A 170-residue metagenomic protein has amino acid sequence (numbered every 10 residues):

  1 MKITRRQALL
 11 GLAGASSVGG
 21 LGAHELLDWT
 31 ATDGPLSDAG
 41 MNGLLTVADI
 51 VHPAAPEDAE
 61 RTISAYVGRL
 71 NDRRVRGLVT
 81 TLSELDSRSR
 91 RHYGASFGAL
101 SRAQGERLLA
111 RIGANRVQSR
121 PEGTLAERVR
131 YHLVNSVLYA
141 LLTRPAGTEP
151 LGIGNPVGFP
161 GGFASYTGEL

Functional and structural regions predicted by a protein language model:
M1-K2, D33-P35, Y93-L100: Short, exposed beta-strand "edge-strand" segments with a Pro/Gly-rich flavor and a Y/T-containing core
I3-Q7, L12, S16-A55: C-terminal segment of N-terminal export signals and the immediately downstream linker at the start of the mature
D28, G40, A55-D58, T62 (+1 more regions): Residue-level signal for well-ordered alpha-helical segments
T46, R61-L170: Mature-region segments of soluble proteins
